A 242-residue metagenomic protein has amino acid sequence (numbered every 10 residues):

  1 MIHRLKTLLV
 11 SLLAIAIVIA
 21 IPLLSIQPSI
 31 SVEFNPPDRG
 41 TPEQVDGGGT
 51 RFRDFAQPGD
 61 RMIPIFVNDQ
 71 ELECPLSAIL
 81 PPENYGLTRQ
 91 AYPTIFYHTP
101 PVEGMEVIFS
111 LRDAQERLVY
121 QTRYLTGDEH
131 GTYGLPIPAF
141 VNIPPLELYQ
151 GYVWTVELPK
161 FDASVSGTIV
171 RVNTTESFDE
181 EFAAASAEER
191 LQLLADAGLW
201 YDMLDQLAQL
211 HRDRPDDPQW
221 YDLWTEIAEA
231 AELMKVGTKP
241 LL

Functional and structural regions predicted by a protein language model:
I2-A14: Bacterial N-terminal signal peptides that target proteins for export
S11-L23: Bacterial N-terminal signal peptides
V32-D46, R51-P58, M62, P75 (+5 more regions): Extended, polar beta-sheet/loop recognition surfaces of beta-rich domains that mediate binding to diverse ligands
P82-P101: Contiguous beta-strand segments within globular domains
Y97, T132-V170: Extracytoplasmic/surface-exposed domains of secreted proteins that mediate cell-envelope carbohydrate/peptidoglycan
L118-G131: Solvent-exposed serine/threonine-rich low-complexity stretches and specific carbohydrate-binding patches
Q206-L207: Inward-facing hydrophobic residues that define packing positions of alpha-helical scaffold repeats
L210, R214-D217, Y221-L242: Preference for solvent-exposed, low-hydrophobicity sequence contexts
